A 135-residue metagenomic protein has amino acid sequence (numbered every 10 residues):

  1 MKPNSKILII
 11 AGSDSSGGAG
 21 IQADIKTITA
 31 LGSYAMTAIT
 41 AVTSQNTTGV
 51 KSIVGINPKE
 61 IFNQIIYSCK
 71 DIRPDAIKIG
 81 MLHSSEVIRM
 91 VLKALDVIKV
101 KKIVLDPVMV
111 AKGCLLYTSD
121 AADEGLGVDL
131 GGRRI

Functional and structural regions predicted by a protein language model:
M1-A76: Small-residue (G/A/S/T)-rich helix-start motifs and N-terminal tracts that mark the onset
A76, V104-L105: Generic enzyme active-site microenvironment
K78-S85: N-terminal glycine-rich "phosphate-gripper" loop used for MgATP/nucleotide binding and carboxylate activation
L82, V108-V110: Active-site beta-loop-alpha junctions enriched in small/polar residues
M90, D96: Nucleotide and nucleotide-moiety/phosphate-recognizing core
I98-I103: A short helix->loop->beta-strand "cap" motif at the edges of active sites that frequently abuts
Y117-A122: Conserved small/polar residues in nucleotide/adenosyl-binding loops
V128-I135: Hydrophobic alpha-helical segments, chiefly the membrane-spanning helices and signal/signal-anchor peptides
